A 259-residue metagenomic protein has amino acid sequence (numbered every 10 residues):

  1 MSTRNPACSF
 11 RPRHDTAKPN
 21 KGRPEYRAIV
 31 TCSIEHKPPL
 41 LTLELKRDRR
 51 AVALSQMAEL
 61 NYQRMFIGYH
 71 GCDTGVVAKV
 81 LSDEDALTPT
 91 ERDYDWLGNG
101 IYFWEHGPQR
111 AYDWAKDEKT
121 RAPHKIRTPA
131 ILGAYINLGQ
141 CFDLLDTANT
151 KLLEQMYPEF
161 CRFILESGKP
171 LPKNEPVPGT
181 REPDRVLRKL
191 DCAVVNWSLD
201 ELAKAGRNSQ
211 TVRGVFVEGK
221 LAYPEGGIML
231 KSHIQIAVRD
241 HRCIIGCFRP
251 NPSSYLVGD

Functional and structural regions predicted by a protein language model:
S2-R4, C8-S9: Low-acidity, Ser/Thr- and Arg-rich intrinsically disordered low-complexity segments
D15-T16, K37: Short hydrophobic alpha-helical segments enriched in small aliphatic residues
C32, P39-L54, A58, Q63-F66 (+4 more regions): Active-site and NAD+-binding cores of ADP-ribose-processing enzymes
Y62-R64, E91, W96-N99, R127-T128: Short, well-ordered loop/turn elements at secondary-structure boundaries
R92-E118: Extended catalytic/binding region for NAD+/ADP-ribose chemistry, centered on the ART fold
E118-A130: Cytochrome P450 catalytic domain signature, combining two hallmark sequence patches
